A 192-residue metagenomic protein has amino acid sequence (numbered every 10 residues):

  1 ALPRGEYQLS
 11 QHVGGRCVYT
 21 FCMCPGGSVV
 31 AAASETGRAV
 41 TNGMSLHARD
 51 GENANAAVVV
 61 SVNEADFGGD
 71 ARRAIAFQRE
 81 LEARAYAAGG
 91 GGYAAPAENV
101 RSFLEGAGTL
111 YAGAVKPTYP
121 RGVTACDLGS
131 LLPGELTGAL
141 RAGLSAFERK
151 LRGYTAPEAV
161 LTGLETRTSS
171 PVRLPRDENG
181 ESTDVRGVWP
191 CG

Functional and structural regions predicted by a protein language model:
A1-G192: Residues forming the flavin
